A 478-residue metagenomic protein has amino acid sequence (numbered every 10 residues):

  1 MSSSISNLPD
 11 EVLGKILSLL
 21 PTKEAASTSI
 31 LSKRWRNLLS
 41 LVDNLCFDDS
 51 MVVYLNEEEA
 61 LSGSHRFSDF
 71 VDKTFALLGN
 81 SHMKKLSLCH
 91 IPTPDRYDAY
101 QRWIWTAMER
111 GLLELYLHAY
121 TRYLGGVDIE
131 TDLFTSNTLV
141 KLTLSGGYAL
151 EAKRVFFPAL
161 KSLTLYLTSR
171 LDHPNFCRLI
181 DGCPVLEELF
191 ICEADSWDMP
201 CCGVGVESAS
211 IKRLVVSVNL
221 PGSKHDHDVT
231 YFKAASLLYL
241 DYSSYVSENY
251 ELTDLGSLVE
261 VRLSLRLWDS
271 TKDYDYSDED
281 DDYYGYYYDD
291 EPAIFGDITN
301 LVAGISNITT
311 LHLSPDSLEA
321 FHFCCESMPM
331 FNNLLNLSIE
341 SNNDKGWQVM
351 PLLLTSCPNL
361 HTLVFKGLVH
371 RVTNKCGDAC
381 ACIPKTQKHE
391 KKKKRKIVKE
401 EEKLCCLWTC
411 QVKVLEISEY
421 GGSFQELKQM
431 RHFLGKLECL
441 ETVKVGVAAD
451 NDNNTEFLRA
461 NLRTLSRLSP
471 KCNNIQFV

Functional and structural regions predicted by a protein language model:
S2-G205: Leucine-rich repeat
S4, R34-L39, F70-S81, R102-R110 (+12 more regions): Leucine-rich repeat
V42, M83, L112-L115, L139 (+12 more regions): Conserved hydrophobic position(s) of the canonical leucine-rich repeat
V52-V71, L77, P92-Y100, T121-I129 (+12 more regions): Leucine-rich repeat
N307-F323, P329-L335: Oxyanion-binding "anion nests"
Q411-N451: C-terminal structured "cap/appendage" subdomains that terminate the fold
D452-V478: C-terminal helix/juxtamembrane-tail motif
